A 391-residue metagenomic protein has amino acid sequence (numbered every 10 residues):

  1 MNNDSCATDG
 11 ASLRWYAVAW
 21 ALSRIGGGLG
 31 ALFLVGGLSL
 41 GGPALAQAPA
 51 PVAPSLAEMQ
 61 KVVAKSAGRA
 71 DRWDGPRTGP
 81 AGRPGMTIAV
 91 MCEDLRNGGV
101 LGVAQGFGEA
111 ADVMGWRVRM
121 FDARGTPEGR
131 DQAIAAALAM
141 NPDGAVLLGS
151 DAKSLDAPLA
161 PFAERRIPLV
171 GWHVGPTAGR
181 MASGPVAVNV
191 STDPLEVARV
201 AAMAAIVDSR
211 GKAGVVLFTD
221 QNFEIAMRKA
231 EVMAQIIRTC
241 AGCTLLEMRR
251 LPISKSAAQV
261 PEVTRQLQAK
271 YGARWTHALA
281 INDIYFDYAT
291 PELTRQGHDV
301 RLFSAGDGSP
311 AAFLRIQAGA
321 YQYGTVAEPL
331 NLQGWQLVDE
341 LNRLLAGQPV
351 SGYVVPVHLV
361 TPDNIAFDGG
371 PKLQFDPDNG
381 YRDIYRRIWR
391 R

Functional and structural regions predicted by a protein language model:
M1-L22: N-terminal secretory signal peptides that target proteins for export/translocation
L22-G41: Bacterial N-terminal signal peptides
G42-A46: Sec/Tat signal peptide C-region and signal peptidase I cleavage site
A48-M86, Q333-R391: Hinge/cleft segment of the Venus flytrap/periplasmic-binding protein
G68, M91-A104, M120-G129, H173-V174 (+6 more regions): Hinge/beta->alpha junction and helix N-cap segments in small-molecule ligand-binding domains
I88-C92, F107-E109, V197-R250, L337 (+2 more regions): An alpha-beta-alpha
L147-E164, M233, P252-R315: Hydrophobic alpha-helical
K153, A157-E196, G214, P310-R315 (+1 more regions): Flexible loop/hinge segments that line or gate small-molecule binding clefts
